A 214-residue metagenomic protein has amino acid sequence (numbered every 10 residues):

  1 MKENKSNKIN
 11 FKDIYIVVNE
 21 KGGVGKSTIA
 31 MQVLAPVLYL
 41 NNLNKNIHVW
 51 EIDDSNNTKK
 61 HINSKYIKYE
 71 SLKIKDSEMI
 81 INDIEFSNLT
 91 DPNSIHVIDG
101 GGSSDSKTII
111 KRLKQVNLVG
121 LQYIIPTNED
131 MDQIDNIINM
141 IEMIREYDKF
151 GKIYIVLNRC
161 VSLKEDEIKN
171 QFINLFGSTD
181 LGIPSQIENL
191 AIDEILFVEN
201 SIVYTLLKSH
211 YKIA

Functional and structural regions predicted by a protein language model:
K2-K8: Pre-Walker A adenine-sensing motif
I9-K75: Walker A/P-loop NTP-binding active-site region of P-loop NTPases, recognizing the glycine-rich GxxxxGKT/S
G23-V24, G102-S106, E129-Q133, V161-K164: Short acidic, S/G/P-rich loop/turn micro-motifs used as interaction or catalytic elements
W50-E51, H96-D99, Y123-N128, I155-R159: Conserved beta-strand segments of the P-loop GTPase G domain that flank and frequently precede/overlap
P92-I109: Switch II (G3) loop of P-loop NTPases
T108-M131: Inter-motif core of Ras-like GTPase G domains
M131-S162: Conserved C-terminal guanine-recognition region of P-loop GTPase G domains, centered on the G4
V161, D166, Q171-A214: Beta-strand-loop-alpha "switch" segments that mediate conformational coupling across diverse proteins
